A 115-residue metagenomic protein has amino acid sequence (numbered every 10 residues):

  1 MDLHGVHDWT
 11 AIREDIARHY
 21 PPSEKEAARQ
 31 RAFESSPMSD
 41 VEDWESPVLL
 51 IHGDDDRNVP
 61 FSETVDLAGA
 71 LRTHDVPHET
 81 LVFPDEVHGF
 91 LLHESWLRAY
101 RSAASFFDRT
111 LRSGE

Functional and structural regions predicted by a protein language model:
M1-E115: Active-site-proximal cap/loop segments of hydrolase catalytic domains
